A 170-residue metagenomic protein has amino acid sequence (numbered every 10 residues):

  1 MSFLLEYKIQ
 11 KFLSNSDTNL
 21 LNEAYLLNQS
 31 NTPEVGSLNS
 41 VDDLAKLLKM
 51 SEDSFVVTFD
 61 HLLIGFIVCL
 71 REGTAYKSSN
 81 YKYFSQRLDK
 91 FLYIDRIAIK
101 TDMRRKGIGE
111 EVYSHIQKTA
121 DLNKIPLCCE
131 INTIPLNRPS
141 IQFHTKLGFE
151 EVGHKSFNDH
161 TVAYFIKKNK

Functional and structural regions predicted by a protein language model:
S2-D42, T58, L62-L63: Short amphipathic alpha-helix that is part of the acyltransferase structural core
F3, H154-K170: C-terminal "cap" of GNAT-fold acetyltransferases
E52-R71: Conserved beta-hairpin
V68-R96: Conserved acyl-donor/pantetheine-binding loop and adjacent beta-alpha core of acyl/acetyltransferases and related
D95-R104, T133-I134: A short, internal acetyl-CoA/4′-phosphopantetheine-binding micro-motif in the GNAT/acyltransferase core
I99, R105-K118, K146: Conserved acetyl-CoA-binding loop-helix of GNAT-fold acetyltransferases
A120-T133: Conserved GNAT acetyl-CoA-binding A-motif
T133-G153: Conserved active-site alpha-helix within GNAT-family acetyltransferase domains
